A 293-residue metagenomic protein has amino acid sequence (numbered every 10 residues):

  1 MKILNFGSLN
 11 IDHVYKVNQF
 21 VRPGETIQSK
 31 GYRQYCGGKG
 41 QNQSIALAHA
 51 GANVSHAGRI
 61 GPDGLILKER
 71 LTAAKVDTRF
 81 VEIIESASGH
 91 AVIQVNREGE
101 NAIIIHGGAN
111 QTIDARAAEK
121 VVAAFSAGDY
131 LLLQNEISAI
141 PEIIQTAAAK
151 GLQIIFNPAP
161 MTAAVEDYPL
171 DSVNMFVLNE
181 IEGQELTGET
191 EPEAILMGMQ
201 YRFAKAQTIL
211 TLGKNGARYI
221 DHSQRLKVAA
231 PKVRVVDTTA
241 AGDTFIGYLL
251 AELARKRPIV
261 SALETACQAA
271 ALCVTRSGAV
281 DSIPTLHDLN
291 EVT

Functional and structural regions predicted by a protein language model:
M1-F6, E69-I83, V95-L226: Ribokinase/PfkB-type carbohydrate-kinase core domain
M1-P23: Positively charged, low-complexity intrinsically disordered leader regions
I3, A163, E193-T293: Conserved phosphate-binding/catalytic region of the ribokinase-like
I3, P23-H90, E291-T293: Substrate-binding N-lobe of the ribokinase-like
V14, I104, E185-L186, C273 (+1 more regions): Residues that scaffold the ATP/ADP-binding catalytic core of kinase and kinase-like folds
V21-G31, Q224-V233: Glycine/charged-rich beta-loop-alpha catalytic/anionic-binding loops adjacent to active sites
A48, A148, A254: Gly/Ala-rich phosphate-binding loop of Rossmann-like dinucleotide-binding domains, activating on the conserved
